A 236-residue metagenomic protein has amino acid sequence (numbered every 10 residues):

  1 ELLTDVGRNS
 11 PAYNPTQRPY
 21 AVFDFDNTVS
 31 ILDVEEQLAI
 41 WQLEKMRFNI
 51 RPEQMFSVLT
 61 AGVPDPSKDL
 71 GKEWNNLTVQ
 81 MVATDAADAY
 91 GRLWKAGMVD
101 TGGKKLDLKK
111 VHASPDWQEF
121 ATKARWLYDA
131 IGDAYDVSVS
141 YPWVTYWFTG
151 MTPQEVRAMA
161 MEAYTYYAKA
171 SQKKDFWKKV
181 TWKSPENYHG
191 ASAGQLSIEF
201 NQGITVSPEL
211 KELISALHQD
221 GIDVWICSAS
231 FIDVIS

Functional and structural regions predicted by a protein language model:
L2-S236: Alpha-helical substrate-recognition element adjacent to the catalytic core
